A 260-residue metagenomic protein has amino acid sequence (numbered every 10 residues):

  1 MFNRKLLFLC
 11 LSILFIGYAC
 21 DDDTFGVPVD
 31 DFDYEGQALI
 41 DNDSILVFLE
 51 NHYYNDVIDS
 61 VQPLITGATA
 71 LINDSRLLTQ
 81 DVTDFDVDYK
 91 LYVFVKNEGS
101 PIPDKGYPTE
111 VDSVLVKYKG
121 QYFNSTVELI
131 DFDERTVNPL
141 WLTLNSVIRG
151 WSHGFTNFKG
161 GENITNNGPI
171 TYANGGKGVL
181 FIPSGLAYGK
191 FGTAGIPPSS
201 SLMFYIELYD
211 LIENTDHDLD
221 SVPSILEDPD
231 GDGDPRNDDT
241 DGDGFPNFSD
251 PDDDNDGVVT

Functional and structural regions predicted by a protein language model:
M1-L7: Bacterial N-terminal signal peptides that target proteins for export
I16-A19: C-terminal motif of bacterial Sec signal peptides marking the signal peptidase cleavage site
D22-S100: Acidic/polar, low-complexity intrinsically disordered N-terminal segments immediately downstream of a Sec signal
V27, V95-G99, Y122-L202: A beta-strand/beta-hairpin structural motif
E50-N55, A187, E227, D250 (+1 more regions): Sec-exported extracytoplasmic/periplasmic mature domains
V82-D84, E98-V111, P197: Short, solvent-exposed beta-strand/turn "edge" segments of beta-rich domains on protein surfaces
E110-N124: A short beta-strand signature
I212-T260: Extracellular calcium-associated, cysteine-rich motifs in secreted modular proteins
